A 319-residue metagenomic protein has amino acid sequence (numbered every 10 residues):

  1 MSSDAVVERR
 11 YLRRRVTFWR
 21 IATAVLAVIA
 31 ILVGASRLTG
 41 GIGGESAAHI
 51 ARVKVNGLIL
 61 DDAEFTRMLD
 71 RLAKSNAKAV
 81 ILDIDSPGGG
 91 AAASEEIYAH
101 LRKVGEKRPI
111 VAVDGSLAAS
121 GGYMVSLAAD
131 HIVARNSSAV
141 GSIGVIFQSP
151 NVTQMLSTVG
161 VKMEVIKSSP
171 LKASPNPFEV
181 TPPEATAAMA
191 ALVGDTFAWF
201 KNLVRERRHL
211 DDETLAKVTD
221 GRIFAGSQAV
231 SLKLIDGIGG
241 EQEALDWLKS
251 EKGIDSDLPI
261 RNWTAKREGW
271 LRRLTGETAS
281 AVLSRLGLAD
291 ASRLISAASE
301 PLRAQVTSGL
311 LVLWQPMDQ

Functional and structural regions predicted by a protein language model:
M1-A112, S116-S120, H131-R135, Q148-Q319: N-terminal organellar transit peptides
G122-Y123, G144: Short glycine-/acidic-enriched loop or helix-start segments at secondary-structure transitions that form or flank
V125-S126, A229: Hydrophobic/aromatic residues within transmembrane alpha-helices of multi-pass small-molecule transporters
S137-V145: Active-site loop architecture of trypsin-fold serine endopeptidases
